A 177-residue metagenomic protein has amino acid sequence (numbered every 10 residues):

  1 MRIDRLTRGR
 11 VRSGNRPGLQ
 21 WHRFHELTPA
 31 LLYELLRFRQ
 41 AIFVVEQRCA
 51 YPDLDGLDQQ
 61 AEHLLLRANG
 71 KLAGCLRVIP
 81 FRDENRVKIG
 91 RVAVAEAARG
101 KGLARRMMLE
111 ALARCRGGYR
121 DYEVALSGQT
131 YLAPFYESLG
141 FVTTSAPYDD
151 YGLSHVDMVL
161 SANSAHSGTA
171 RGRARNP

Functional and structural regions predicted by a protein language model:
R2-K71, T169: Short amphipathic alpha-helix that is part of the acyltransferase structural core
Q59, N69-K71, F81-E84, Y151 (+1 more regions): Short strand-connecting beta-turns/loops that link adjacent beta-strands
L65, K71-P80, R86-A93: Conserved beta-strand in the GNAT
P80-G90, R99, G118-Y122, Y151-S154: A conserved beta-turn-beta hairpin within the catalytic core of GNAT-like acetyltransferases that forms part
V94, G100-A113: Conserved acetyl-CoA-binding loop-helix of GNAT-fold acetyltransferases
M108, C115-Q129: Conserved GNAT acetyl-CoA-binding A-motif
A125-S127, E137, V142-D157: Conserved catalytic-core motifs of GNAT/GCN5-like acyltransferases
D149-P177: C-terminal "cap" of GNAT-fold acetyltransferases
